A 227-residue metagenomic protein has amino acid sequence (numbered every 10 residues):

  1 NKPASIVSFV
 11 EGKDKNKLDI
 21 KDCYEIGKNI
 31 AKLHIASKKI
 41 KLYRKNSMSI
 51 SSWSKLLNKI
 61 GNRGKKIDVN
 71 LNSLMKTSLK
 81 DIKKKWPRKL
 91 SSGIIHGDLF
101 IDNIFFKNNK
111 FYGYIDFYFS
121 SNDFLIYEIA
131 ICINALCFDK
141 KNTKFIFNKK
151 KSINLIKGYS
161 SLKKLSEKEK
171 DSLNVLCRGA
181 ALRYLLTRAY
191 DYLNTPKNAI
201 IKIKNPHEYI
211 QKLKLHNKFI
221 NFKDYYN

Functional and structural regions predicted by a protein language model:
N1, S5, E25-I26, S54-N58 (+4 more regions): Structured catalytic core of nucleotide-sugar glycosyltransferases
N1-C23: Conserved structural core of kinase catalytic domains
N16-V69, S92, I200: A cross-family kinase active-site recognition segment
L42, K55-G97, K107, K164: An alpha-helical support segment within catalytic cores of ATP-dependent transferases
N103-I129: Catalytic activation segment of kinase domains across protein kinase-like and atypical kinase folds
I126-K164, G179-P196: Active-site activation/catalytic loop segments of kinase-like enzymes and analogous catalytic loops in related
E167-C177: All-alpha amphipathic helical-bundle segments outside canonical DNA-binding/catalytic cores that form hydrophobic
Y184-N227: ATP/Mg2+ or Mg2+-diphosphate-binding catalytic cores that bind nucleotide phosphates or diphosphates via glycine-rich
